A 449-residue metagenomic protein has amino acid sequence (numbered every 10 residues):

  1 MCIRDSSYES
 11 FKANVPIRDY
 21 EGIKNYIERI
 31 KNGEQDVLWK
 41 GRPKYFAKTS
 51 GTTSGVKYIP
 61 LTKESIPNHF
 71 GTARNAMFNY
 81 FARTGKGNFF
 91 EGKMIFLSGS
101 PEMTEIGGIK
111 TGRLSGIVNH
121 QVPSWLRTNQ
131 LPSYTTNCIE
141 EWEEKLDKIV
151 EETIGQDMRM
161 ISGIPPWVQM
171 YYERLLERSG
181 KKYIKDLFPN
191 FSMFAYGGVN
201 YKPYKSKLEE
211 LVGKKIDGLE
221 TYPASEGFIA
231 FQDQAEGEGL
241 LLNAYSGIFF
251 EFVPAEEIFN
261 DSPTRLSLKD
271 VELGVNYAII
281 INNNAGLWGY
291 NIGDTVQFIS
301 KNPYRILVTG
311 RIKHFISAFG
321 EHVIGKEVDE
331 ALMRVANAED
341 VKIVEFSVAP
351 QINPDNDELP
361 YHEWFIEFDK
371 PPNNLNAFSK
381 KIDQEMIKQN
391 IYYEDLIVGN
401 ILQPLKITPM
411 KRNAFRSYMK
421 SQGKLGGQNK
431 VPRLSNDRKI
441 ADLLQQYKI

Functional and structural regions predicted by a protein language model:
M1-S6, T49: Conserved small/polar residues in nucleotide/adenosyl-binding loops
R4, F11-V15, Y26-G33, I117-I449: Active-site glycine/GP-rich loop and adjacent strand/helix microenvironment that borders small-molecule binding pockets
R18: Glycine-rich, flexible loop motifs
K31-A47: Conserved pre-ATP/AMP-binding loop-to-beta segment of ANL
F46-P60, I407: Conserved adenylation A10 loop of the ANL superfamily
G55-S65, D186, M193: Non-catalytic, beta-rich accessory domains that mediate macromolecular interactions or localization
T62-R83: Conserved structural elements of the adenylate-forming
Y80-P123: Conserved AMP-binding loop of ANL adenylate-forming enzymes
